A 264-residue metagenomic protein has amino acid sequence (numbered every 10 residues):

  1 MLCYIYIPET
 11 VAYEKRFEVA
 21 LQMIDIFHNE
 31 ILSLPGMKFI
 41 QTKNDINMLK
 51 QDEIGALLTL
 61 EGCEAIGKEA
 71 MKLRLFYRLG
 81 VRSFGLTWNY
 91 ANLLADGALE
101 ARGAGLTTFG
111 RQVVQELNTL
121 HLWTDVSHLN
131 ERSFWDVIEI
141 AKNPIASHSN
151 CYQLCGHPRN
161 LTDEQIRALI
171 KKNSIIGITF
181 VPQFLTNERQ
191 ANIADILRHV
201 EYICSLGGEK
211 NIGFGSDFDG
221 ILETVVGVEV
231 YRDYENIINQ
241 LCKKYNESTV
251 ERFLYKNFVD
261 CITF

Functional and structural regions predicted by a protein language model:
M1-L86, A91-L106, A141, G156-F214 (+1 more regions): N-terminal hydrophobic targeting/anchoring segments and the immediately downstream early-domain regions of hydrolases
K38-I40, L122-L129: Catalytic beta/alpha-barrel core
G103-Q115: Active-site glycine-rich loop that binds ribose-phosphate moieties when present
V114-E116, L120, L169-K172: N-terminal secretory/targeting leader peptides
L122, D136-I140: Glycine-rich phosphate/oxyanion-binding loops and their immediately adjacent helices within cytosolic catalytic domains
L129, S149-C151, T179-Q183: Histidine- and/or cysteine-centered catalytic micro-motif in compact active-site loops
R132-S133: Internal active-site segments that recognize and position negatively charged phosphoryl groups and nucleotide moieties
N143-S149: Short hydrophobic/aromatic-enriched beta-strand-loop microsegments
